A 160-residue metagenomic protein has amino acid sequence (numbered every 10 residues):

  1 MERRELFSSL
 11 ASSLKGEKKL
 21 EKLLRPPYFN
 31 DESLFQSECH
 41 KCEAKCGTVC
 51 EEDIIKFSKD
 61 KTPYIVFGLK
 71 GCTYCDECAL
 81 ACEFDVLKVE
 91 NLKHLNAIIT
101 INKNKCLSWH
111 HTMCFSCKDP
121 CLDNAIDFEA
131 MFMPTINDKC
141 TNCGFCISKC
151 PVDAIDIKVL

Functional and structural regions predicted by a protein language model:
M1-F132, N137-L160: Non-ligating segments of multi-cofactor redox enzymes
